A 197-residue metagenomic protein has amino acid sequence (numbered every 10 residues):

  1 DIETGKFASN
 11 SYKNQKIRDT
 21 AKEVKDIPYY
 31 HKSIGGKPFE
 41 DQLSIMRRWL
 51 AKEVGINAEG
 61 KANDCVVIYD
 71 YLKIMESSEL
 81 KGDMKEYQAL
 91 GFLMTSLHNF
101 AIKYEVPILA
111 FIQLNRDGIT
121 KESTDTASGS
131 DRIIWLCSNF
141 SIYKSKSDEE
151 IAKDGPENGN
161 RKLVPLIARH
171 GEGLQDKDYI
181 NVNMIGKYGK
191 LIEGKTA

Functional and structural regions predicted by a protein language model:
D1-K61, Y179-N181: Cytosolic-facing regulatory segments adjacent to core modules
G5, I112, D125, G189-K190: Flexible, active-site-adjacent loop/turn segments at secondary-structure boundaries
G5, P28, V67-Y69, S141 (+2 more regions): Intrinsically disordered, low-complexity segments enriched in small/polar residues
Y12-K22, S128-G129, E150-A152, L166-H170: Intrinsically disordered, low-complexity boundary segments flanking structured domains
I34-K162: P-loop NTPase motor core
N139, S145-A197: Conserved P-loop NTPase
